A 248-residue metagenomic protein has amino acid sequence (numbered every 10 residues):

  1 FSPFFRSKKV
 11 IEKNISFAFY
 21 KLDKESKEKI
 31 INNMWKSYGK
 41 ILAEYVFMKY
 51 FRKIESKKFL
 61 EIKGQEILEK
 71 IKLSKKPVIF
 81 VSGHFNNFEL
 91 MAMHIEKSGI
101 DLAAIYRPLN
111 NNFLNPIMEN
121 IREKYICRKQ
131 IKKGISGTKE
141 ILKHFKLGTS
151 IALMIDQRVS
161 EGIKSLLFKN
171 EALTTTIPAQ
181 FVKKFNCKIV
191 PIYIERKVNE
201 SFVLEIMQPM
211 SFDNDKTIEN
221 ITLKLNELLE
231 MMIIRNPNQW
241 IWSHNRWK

Functional and structural regions predicted by a protein language model:
F1-S82, I117-N120: Membrane-anchoring hydrophobic helices of lipid-metabolizing enzymes
S7, N87, G137: Short phosphate-engaging motifs
S7-V10, N111-N112, A172-T175: Active-site metal-coordination segments of metallo-dependent hydrolases
I11-N14, M91, I117-M118, I126 (+3 more regions): Hydrophobic alpha-helical segments typical of transmembrane helices and their membrane-interface/capping positions
A18-K21, K124-Y125, R235: Alpha-helical structural context
L22-N32, E69-S74, K97-S98, I135-K248: Non-catalytic C-terminal accessory region of glycerolipid acyltransferases and related lyso-lipid remodeling enzymes
S74-G134, E161-S165, N170-E171: Catalytic core of membrane glycerolipid acyltransferases/transacylases, capturing the structured, soluble-facing
